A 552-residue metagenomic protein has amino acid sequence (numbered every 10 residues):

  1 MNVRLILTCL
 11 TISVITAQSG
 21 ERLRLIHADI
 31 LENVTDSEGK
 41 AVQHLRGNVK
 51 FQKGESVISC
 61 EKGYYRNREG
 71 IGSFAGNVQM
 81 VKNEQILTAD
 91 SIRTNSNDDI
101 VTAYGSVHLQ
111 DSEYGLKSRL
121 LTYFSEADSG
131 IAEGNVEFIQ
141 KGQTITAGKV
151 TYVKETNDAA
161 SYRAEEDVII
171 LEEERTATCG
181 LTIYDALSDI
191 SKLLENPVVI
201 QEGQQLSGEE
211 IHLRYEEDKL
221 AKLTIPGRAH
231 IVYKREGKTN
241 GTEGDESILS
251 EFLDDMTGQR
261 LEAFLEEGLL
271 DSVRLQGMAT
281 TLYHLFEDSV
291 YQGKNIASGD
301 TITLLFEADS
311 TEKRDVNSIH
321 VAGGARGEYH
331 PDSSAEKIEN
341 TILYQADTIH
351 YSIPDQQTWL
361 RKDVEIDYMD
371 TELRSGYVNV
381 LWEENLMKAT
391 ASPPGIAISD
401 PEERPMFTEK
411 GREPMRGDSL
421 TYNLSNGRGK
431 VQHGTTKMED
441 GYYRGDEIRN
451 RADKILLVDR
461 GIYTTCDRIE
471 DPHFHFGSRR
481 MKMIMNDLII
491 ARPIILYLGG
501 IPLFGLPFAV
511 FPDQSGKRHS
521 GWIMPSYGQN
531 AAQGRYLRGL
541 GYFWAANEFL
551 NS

Functional and structural regions predicted by a protein language model:
M1-L23: Bacterial Sec-dependent N-terminal signal peptides
Q18-S552: Structural signature for solvent-exposed beta-strand/loop edge elements and short helix-capping sites, enriched
